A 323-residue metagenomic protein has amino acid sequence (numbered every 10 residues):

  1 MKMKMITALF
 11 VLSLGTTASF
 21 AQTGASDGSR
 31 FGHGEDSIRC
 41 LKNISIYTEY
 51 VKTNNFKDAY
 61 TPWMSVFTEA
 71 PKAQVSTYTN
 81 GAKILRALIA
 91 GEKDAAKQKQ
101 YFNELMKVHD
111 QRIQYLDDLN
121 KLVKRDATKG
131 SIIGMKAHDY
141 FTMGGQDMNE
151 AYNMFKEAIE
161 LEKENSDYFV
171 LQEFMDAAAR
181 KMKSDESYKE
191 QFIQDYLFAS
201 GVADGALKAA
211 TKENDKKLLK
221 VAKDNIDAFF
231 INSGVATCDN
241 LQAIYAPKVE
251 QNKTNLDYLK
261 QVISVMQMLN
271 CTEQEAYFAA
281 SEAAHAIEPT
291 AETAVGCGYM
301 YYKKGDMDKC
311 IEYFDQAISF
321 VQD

Functional and structural regions predicted by a protein language model:
M1-F31, A82: Bacterial Sec-dependent N-terminal signal peptides
V11-L12, F155, S319-F320: Short intrinsically disordered, low-complexity segments
Q22-T290: Preference for long, solvent-exposed alpha-helical segments and helix-linker "stalks"
G296-D323: Alpha-helical adaptor scaffolds
